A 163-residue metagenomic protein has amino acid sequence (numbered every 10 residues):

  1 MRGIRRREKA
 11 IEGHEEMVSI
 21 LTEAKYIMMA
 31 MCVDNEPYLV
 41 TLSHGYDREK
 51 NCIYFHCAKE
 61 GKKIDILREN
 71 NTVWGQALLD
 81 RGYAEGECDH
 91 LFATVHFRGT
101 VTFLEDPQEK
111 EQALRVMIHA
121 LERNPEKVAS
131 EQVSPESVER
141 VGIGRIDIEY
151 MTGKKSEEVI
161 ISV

Functional and structural regions predicted by a protein language model:
M1-T22: Extreme N-terminal tail/first-helix region
R2-E8, Y83-V163: Charged, gly/pro-rich active-site loop segments
K9, V18, I53, K62-D65 (+1 more regions): Anion-coordinating catalytic cores for phosphoryl-, nucleotidyl-, and glycosidic chemistry
I11-E12, E23-M28, P125-V128: Short Pro/Gly-enriched beta-strand edge/turn motifs at strand-loop
I20-L21, I66-L67, M117: A generic structural signal for nonpolar/aromatic side chains embedded in well-ordered alpha-helices
E23-K59, G75: Short beta-strand segments
M28, Y54, W74, R98 (+1 more regions): Beta-strand secondary-structure signal
C57-K59, E69-G82, L91-T102: Active-site-adjacent structural patch at catalytic or cofactor/ligand-binding sites
